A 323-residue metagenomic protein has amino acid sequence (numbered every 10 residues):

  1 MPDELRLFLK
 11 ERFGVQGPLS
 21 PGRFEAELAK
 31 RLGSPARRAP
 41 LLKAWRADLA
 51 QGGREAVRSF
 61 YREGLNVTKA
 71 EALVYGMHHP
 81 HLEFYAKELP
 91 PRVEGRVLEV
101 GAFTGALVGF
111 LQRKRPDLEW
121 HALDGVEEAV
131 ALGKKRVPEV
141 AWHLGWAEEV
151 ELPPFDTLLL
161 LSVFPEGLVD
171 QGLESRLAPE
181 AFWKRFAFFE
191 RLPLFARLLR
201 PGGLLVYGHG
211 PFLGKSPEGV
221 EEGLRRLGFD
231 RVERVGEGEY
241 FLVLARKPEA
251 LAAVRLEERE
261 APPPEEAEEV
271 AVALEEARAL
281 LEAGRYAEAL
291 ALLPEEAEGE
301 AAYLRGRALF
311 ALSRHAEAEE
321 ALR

Functional and structural regions predicted by a protein language model:
L49, G53-E88: Class I SAM-dependent methyltransferase Rossmann-like catalytic core, especially the SAM/SAH-binding loop
T104-P116: Conserved SAM-binding loop of SAM-dependent methyltransferases across substrates and taxa, primarily the Class I
V126: Conserved SAM/SAH-binding beta-strand->alpha-helix loop
V150-L158: A short acidic, Gly/Pro-enriched loop at the edge of an enzyme's catalytic core that lines a small-molecule cofactor
T157-R185: A short SAM/SAH-binding and catalytic strip from SAM-dependent methyltransferases
A178-P201: A short glycine-rich, Lys/Arg-flanked "PGG" loop and its adjoining helix->strand segment in the class I
G202-H209: Conserved beta-strand signature within the Rossmann-like core of class I S-adenosyl-L-methionine
